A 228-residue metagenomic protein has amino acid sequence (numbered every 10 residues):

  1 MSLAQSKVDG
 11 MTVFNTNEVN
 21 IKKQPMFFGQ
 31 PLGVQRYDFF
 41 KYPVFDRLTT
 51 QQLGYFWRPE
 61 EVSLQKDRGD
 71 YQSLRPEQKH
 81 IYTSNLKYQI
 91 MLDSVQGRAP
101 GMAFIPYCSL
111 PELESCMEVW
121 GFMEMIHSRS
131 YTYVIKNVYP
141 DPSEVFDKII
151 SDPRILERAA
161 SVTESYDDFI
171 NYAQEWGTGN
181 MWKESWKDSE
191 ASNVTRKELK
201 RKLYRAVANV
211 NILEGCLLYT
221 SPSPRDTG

Functional and structural regions predicted by a protein language model:
M1-E112, P140-Y204: Terminal targeting/low-complexity segments that flank the catalytic cores of oxidoreductases
M91-S94, G121-R129, G215-C216: Generic structural signal for well-ordered, non-transmembrane alpha-helical segments in soluble/cytosolic regions
E112-E118: Long, structured ligand/cofactor-binding scaffold of large enzymes
E118-D152: Carboxylate/His-rich catalytic cores and anion/metal-binding grooves
N209-V210: Extended catalytic-interface subdomain
Y219-G228: Single conserved hydrophobic/aromatic residue that forms the stacking wall/gate of nucleotide- or nucleobase-binding
